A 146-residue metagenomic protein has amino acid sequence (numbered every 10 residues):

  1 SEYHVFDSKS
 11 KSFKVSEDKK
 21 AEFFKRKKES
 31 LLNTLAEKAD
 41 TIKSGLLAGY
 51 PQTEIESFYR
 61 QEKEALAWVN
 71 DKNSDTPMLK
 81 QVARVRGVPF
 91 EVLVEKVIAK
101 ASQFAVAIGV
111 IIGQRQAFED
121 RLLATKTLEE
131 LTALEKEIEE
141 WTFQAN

Functional and structural regions predicted by a protein language model:
S1-N146: A preference for well-ordered globular domain cores that mediate specific macromolecular interactions or catalysis
